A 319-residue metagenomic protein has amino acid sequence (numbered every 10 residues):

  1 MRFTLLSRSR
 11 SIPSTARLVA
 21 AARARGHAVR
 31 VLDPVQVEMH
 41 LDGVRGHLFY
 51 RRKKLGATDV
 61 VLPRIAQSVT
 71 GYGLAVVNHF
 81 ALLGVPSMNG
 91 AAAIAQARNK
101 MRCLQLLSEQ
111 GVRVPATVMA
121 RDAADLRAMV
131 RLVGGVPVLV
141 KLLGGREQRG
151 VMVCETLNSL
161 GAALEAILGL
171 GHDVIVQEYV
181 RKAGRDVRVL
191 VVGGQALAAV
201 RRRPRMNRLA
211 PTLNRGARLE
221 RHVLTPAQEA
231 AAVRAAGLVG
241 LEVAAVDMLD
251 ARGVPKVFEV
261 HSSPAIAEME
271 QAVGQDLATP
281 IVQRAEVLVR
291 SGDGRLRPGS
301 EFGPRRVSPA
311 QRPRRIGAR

Functional and structural regions predicted by a protein language model:
M1-M88, A92-A93, R102, G317: ATP-binding N-terminal substructure of ATP-dependent carboxylate-amine bond-forming enzymes
R30, S87-M88, P115, L139 (+2 more regions): Structural detector of well-ordered beta-strand residues that form the stable sheet scaffold of enzyme domains
Q67, H261-V273: Glycine-rich phosphate/pyrophosphate-binding beta-alpha loops
Q96-V112, D122-V130: Glycine-/Pro-rich loop/turn segments that contact NAD(P) or position catalytic residues in Rossmann-like domains
L107-S108, V130-R149, G171-K182: ATP-grasp fold ATP-binding core
V138, I175, L197-A198, A244 (+1 more regions): Protein kinase-like catalytic core scaffold
R149-V239: Phosphate-binding site of ATP-dependent enzymes
L170-D173, L209-V257, A278-L296, F302 (+2 more regions): A long amphipathic alpha-helix within ATP-dependent nucleotide-binding catalytic cores
